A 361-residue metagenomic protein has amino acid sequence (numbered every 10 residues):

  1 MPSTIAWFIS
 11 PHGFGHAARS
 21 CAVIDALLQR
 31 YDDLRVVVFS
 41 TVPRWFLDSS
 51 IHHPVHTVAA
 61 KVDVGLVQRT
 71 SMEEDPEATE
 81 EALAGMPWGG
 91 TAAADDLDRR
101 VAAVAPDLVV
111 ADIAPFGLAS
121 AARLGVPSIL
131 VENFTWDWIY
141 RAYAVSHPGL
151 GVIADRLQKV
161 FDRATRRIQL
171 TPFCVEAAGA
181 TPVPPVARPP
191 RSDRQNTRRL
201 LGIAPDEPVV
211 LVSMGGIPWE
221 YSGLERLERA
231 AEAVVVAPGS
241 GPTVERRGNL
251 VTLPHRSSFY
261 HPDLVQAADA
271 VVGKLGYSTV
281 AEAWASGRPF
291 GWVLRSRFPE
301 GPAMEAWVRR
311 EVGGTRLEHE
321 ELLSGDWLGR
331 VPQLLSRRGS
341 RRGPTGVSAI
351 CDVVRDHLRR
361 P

Functional and structural regions predicted by a protein language model:
V23-A26, V186-R188, S192-A270: Donor-nucleotide binding loops and adjacent catalytic segments primarily of GT-B fold Leloir glycosyltransferases
L34-W88: Conserved nucleotide-sugar phosphate-binding/catalytic loop shared by glycosyltransferases and other
E73-L108, F116: Conserved nucleotide-sugar donor-binding subdomain of glycosyltransferases
D96-Q158: Conserved nucleotide-sugar donor-interacting segment of glycosyltransferase catalytic cores, predominantly GT-B
L108-I113, L130, Y260-A303: A donor-sugar binding/catalytic signature common to diverse glycosyltransferases and related nucleotide-sugar
I139-W219: A nucleotide-sugar donor-handling region in carbohydrate enzymes
T279-G329, L335: Catalytic binding pocket for nucleotide-activated donors in carbohydrate/polymer assembly enzymes
D326-P361: C-terminal amphipathic helix plus adjacent low-complexity, charged tail appended to glycosyltransferase catalytic
